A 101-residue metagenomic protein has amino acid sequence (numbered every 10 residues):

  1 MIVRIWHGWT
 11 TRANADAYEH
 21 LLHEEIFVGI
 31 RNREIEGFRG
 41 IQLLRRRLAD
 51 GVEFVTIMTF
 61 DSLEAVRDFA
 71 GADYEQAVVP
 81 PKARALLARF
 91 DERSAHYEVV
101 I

Functional and structural regions predicted by a protein language model:
I2-I5, I26, I30, I35 (+3 more regions): Weak global preference for isoleucine
I2-W9, G40-Y74: Short, well-ordered beta-strand segments in beta-rich or mixed alpha/beta enzyme and ligand-binding folds
H7, H20-H23, H96: Histidine (H) residue identity feature
T10-A13, V100: Short polar catalytic/cofactor-binding loops
N14-G40, Y74-K82: Short amphipathic alpha-helical segments
R39-V52, V78-I101: Glycine-rich beta-strand-turn "strand-cap" elements at beta-sheet edges
